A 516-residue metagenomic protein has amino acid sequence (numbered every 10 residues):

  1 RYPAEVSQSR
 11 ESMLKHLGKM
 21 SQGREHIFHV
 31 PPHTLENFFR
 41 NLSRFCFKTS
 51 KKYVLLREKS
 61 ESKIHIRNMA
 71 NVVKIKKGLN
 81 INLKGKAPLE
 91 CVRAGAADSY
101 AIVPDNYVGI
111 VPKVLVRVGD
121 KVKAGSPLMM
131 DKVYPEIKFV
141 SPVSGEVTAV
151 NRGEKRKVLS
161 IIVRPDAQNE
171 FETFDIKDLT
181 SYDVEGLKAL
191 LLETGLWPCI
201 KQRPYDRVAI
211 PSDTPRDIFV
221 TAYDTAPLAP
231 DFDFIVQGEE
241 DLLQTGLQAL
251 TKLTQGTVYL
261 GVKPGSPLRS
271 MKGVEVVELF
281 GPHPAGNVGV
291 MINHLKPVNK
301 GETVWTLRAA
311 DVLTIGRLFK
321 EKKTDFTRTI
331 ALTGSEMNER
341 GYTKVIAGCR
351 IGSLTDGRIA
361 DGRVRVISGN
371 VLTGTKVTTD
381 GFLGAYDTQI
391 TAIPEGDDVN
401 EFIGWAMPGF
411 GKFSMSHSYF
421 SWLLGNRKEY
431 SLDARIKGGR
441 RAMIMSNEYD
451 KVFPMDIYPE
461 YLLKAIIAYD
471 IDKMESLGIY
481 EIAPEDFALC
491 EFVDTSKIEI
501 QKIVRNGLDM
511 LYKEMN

Functional and structural regions predicted by a protein language model:
L17, I27-V30, T34, V54: Short hydrophobic alpha-helical segments enriched in small aliphatic residues
E36, R40-R44, K48-H65: Short, positively charged and aromatic/hydrophobic N-terminal segments
N68-L115, M130, V276-L279: N-terminal, Lys/Arg-enriched amphipathic/low-complexity engagement segments that precede the first folded domain
V116-M130, T148-A149: Short, well-structured beta-strand-loop connectors
E136-S144: Short coil-to-beta-strand transition motifs
I137, N151-N516: Buried, small/hydrophobic-residue-enriched core segments of structured protein domains
